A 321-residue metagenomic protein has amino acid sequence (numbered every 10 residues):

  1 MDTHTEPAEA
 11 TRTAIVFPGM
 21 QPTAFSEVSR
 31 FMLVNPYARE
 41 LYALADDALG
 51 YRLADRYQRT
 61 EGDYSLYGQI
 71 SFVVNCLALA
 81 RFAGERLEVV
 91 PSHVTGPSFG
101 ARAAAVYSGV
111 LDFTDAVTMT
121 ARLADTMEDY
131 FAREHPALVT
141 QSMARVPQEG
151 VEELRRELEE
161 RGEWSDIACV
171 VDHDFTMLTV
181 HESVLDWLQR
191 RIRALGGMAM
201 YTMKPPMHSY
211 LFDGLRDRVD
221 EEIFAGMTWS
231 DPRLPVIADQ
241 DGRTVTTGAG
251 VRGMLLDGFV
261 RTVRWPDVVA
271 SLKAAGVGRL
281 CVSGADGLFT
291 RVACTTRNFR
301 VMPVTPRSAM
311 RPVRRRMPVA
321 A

Functional and structural regions predicted by a protein language model:
D2-V94, L178: Helix-rich "cap/lid" substructures immediately adjacent to catalytic or cofactor-binding pockets
G19, A45, C76, G100 (+5 more regions): Conserved small-residue
F25, V245-T247, L288-A293: Short active-site-adjacent structural elements
R30-P36, S108-R122, R297-V301: A glycine- and small-aliphatic-rich helix-loop capping segment at beta-alpha/alpha-beta transitions that lines
F72-V94, D257-A321: Flexible, low-complexity segments
C76, S92-G100, A104, S108: Gly/Ala-rich beta-loop-alpha elbow adjacent to hydrolase catalytic centers
S108-A249: Alpha/beta catalytic cores of group-transfer enzymes, especially the acyltransferase/condensing modules of polyketide
G250-D257: Short, basic, glycine/proline-bearing loop/turn elements
